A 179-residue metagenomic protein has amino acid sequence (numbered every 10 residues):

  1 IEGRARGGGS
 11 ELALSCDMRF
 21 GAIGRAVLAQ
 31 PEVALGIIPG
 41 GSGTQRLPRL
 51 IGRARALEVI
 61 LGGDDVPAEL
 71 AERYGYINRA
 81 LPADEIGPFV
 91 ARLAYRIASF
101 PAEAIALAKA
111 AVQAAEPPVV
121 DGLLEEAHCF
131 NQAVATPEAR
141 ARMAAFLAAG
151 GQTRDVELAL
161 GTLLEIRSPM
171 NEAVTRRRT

Functional and structural regions predicted by a protein language model:
I1-I105: Crotonase-fold acyl-CoA enzyme core
G63-E69, P88, Y95-T179: C-terminal alpha-helix plus adjacent terminal tail
